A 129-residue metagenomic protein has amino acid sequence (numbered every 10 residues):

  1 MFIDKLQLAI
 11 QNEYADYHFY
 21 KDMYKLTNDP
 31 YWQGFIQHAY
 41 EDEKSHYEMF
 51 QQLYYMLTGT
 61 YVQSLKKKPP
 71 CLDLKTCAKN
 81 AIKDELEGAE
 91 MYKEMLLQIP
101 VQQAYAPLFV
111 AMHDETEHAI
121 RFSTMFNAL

Functional and structural regions predicted by a protein language model:
M1-L129: Non-heme di-metal
